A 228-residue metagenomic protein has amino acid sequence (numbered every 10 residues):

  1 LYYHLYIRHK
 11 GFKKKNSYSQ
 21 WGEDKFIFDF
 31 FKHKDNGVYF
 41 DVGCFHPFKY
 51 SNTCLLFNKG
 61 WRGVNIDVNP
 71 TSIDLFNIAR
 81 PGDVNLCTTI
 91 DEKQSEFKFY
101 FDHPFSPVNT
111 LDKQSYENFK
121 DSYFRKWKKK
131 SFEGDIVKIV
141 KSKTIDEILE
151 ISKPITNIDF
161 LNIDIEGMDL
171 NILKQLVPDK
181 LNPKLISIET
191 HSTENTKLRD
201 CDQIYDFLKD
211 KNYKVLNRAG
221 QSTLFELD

Functional and structural regions predicted by a protein language model:
L1-D228: Phosphate/nucleotide-binding beta-alpha loop and adjacent structural elements of enzyme active sites
